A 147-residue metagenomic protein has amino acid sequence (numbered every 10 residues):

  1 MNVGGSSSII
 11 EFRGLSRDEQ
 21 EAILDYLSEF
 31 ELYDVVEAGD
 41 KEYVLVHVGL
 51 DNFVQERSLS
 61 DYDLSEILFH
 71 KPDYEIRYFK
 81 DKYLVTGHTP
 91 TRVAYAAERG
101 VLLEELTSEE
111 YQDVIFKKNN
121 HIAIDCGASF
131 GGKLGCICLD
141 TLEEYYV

Functional and structural regions predicted by a protein language model:
M1-V35, K41, Y74: Active-site neighborhood of divalent metal-dependent phosphoester bond hydrolases
S8, L27, H47, V85 (+1 more regions): A residue-level signal for conserved active-site and pocket-lining positions in enzyme catalytic cores
L15-R17, E66-I67, K117-H121: Short Pro/Gly-enriched beta-strand edge/turn motifs at strand-loop
V35, L45-H47, C136-D140: Short, well-ordered beta-strand micro-motif
V36-E37, V44-V46, N52-R57, V93-Y95: Short acidic/glycine-rich loop or secondary-structure boundary segments that cap or lie
E42-G49, I122-I124: Active-site-proximal beta-strand elements of phosphoester/diester hydrolases
G49-I76, L103: Active-site-proximal segments of metal-dependent phosphoesterases and phosphodiesterases across multiple
D73-V147: Acidic, His/Gly-rich catalytic cores of divalent-metal-dependent hydrolytic chemistry
